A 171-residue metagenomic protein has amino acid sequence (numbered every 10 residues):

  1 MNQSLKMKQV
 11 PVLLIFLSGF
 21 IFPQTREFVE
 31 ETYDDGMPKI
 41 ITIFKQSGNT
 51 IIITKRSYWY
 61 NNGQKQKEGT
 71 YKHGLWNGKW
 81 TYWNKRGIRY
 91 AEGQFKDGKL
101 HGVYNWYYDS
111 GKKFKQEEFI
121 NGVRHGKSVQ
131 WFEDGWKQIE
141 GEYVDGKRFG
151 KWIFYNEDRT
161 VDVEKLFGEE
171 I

Functional and structural regions predicted by a protein language model:
M1-V10: Positively charged n-region of N-terminal signal peptides that target proteins for export
N2-Q3, S18, R159: A general, composition-driven signal for non-globular sequence regions
Q9-G19: Sec-dependent N-terminal signal peptides
I21-K96, L100-Y107, K112-W131, W136-V144 (+2 more regions): Periodic aromatic/glycine/histidine/acidic cluster detector with a strong bias toward beta-strand repeat architectures
